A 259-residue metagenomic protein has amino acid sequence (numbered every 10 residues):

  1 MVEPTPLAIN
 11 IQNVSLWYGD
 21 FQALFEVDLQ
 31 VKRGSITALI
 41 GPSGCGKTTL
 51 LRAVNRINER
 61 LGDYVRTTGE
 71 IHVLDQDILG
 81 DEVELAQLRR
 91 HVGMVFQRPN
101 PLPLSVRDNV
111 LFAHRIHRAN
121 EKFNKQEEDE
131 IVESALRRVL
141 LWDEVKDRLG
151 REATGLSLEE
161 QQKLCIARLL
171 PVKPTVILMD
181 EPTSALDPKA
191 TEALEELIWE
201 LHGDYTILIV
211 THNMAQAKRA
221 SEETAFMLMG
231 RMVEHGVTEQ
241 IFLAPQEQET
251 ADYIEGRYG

Functional and structural regions predicted by a protein language model:
N58-G62, D81-E82, D108-E128, L140-D143: ABC-type ATPase nucleotide-binding domains, specifically the catalytic core motifs of the NBD
Y64-T67, D77-G93, I241-P245: ABC ATPase NBD coupling module
E70-D77, F123-D147: Conserved ABC ATPase "signature" region
R151-L156, E160: Conserved ABC ATPase signature
I177-D180: Catalytic Walker B motif of ABC-type/P-loop ATPase nucleotide-binding domains
H235-G236: ABC ATPase "signature
